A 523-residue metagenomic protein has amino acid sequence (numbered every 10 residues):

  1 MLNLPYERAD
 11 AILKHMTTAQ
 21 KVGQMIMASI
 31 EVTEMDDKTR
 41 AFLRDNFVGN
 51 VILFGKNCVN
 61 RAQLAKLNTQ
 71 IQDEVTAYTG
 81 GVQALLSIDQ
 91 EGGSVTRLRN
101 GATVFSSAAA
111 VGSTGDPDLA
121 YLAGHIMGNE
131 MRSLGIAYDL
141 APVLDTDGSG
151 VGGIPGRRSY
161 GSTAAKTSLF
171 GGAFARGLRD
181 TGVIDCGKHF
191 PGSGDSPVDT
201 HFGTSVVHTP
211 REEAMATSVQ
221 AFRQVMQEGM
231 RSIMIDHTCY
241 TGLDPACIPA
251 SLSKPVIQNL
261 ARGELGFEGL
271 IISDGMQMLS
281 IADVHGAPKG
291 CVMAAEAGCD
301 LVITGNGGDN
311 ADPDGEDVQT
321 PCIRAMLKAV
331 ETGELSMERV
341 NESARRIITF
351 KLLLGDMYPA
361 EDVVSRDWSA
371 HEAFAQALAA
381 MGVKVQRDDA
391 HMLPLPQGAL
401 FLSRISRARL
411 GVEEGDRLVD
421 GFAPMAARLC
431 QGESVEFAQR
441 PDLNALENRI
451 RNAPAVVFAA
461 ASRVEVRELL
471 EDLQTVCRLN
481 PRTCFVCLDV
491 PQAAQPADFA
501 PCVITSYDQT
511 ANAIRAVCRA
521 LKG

Functional and structural regions predicted by a protein language model:
M1-F47, G263, H285-G523: Preference for extracellular/luminal or secreted protein segments
H15-T17, S29-I30, M35-D37, A41 (+5 more regions): Second-shell residues forming the walls of enzyme active-site clefts
A41-F54, H125-Y138: Catalytic domains of carbohydrate-active enzymes, especially glycoside hydrolases
A102-G115, S159-G161: A charged helix-plus-loop insertion that forms the helical arch/lid used to bind and gate nucleic-acid substrates
G115-I136, S218, G290-E296: Alpha-helical scaffold segments that flank or form the walls of functional sites
L144-I154: Short, conserved phosphate-binding/catalytic loop or strand-edge motifs used in phosphoryl-/nucleotidyl-transfer
